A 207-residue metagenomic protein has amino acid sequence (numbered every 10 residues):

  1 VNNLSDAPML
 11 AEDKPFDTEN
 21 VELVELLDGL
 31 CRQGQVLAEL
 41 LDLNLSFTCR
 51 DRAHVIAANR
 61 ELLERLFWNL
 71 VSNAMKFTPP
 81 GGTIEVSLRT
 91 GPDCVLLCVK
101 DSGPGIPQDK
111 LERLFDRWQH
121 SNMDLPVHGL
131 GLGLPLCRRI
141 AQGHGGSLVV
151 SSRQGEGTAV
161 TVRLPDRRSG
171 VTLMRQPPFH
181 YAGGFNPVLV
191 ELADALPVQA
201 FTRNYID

Functional and structural regions predicted by a protein language model:
E12-F16, V55-A58: Conserved micro-motifs of the catalytic ATP-binding
D17-R32: A conserved beta-strand-to-alpha-helix junction within the catalytic ATP-binding
E19-N20, E39, N44-H54: Conserved catalytic submotifs in the C-terminal HATPase_c
A74-M75: Short helix-loop "hinge" at the ATP-lid/N-box region of the Bergerat-fold HATPase_c
I106-W118: Short conserved segment of the HATPase_c
G133, C137: Short alpha-helical Gxxx[C/S/T] motif in the catalytic ATP-binding
